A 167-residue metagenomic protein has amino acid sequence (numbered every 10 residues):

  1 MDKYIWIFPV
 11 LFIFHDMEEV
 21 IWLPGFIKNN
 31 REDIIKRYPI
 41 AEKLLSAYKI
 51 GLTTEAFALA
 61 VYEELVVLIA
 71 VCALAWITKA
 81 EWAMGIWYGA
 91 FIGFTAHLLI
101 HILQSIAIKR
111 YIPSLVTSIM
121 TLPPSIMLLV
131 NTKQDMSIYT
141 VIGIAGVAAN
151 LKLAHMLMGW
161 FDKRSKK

Functional and structural regions predicted by a protein language model:
M1-G25: N-terminal signal-anchor transmembrane alpha helix
M1-W6, C72-I86, P124-T140: Helix-coil boundary and interhelical linker segments in multi-pass alpha-helical membrane proteins
I13-I21, F94-S105, V147-D162: Transmembrane alpha-helical segments that form the membrane-embedded catalytic/substrate-channel core of multi-pass
V20-G51, D162-K167: Cytosolic, membrane-interface loops and tails of multi-pass inner-membrane proteins
A41-Y62, Q104-A107: Membrane interfacial helix-start motif at the N-side
T54-W76, S118-I126: Core segments of transmembrane alpha-helices that mediate helix-helix packing or line hydrophobic substrate/ligand
I92-H101, I112-T132: Hydrophobic alpha-helical membrane segments
S125-K167: Terminal transmembrane helical module of multi-pass membrane proteins
